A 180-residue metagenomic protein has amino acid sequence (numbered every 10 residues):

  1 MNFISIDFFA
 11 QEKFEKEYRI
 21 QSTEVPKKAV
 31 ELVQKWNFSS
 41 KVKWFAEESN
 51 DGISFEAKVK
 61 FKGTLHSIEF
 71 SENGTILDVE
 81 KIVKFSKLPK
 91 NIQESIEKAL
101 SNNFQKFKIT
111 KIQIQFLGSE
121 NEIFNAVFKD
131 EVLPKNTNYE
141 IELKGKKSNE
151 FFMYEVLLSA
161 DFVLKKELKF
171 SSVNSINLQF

Functional and structural regions predicted by a protein language model:
M1-F14: Bacterial Sec-dependent N-terminal signal peptides
E12-K28: Short N-terminal segments immediately surrounding and downstream of signal-peptide cleavage
N37-E69, N125-L157: Exposed beta-strand-loop-beta-strand "reactive/processing" segments of non-cytosolic proteins
H66-D78, E150-S171: A short, surface-exposed beta-strand/turn
E72-Q115: Long, charged/polar, surface-exposed segments that mediate recognition or autoinhibition
V83-S86, S171-S175: A short acidic/small-residue loop/turn micro-motif
I112-E131: Short aromatic loop motif centered on NTY/YTY
L178-F180: Short, solvent-exposed mixed-charge patches
